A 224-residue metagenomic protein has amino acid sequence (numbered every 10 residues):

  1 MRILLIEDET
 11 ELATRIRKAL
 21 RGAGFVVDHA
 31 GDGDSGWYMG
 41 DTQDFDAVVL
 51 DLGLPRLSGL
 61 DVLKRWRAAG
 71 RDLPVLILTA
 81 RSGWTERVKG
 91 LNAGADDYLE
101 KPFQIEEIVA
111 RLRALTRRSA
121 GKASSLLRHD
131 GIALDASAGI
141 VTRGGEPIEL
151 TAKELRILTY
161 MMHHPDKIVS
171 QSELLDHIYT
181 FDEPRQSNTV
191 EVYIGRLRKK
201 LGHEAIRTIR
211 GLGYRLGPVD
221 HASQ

Functional and structural regions predicted by a protein language model:
M1-L4, V219, S223-Q224: Non-catalytic signal-transmission and effector/linker regions of two-component phosphorelay proteins
M1-S119: N-terminal/domain-start alpha-helical segments
R113-L127, D166: The C-terminal output helix
G121-K122, A133-A138: A short, compositionally biased
I140-A205, R210-L212, P218: Positively charged, aromatic-enriched patches within helix-turn-helix-type DNA-binding elements, predominantly
